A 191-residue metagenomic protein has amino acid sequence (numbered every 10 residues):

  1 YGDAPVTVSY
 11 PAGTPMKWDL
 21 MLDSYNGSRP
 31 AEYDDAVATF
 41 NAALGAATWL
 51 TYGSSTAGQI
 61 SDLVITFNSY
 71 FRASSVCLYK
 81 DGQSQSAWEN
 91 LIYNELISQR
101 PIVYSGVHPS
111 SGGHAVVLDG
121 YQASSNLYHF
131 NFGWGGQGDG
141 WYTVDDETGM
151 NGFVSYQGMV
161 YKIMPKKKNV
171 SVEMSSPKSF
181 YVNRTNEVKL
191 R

Functional and structural regions predicted by a protein language model:
Y1-K80: Cysteine-nucleophile protease catalytic domains, especially the papain-like/related folds used in DUB/UBL proteases
D35-S54, L91-R100, G152-I163: Short, Φ-rich (hydrophobic/aromatic) sequence segments
I60-Y70, L78-D81, Q85-E95, D139-Q157: Short linear, low-complexity motifs centered on an aromatic residue
S69-N131: Active-site-adjacent substructure of cysteine-protease-like catalytic cores
Y93-N94, P177-S179: Short, surface-exposed secondary-structure edge patches
I97, S110-G112, Q122-V172: Cys-His-centered catalytic/binding microenvironment captured across papain-like cysteine peptidases and homologous
K178-N186: Short, solvent-exposed loop/linker segments at the N-terminal edge of repeated beta-sheet extracellular domains
V188-L190: Aromatic/hydrophobic beta-strand junction motif of beta-rich domains
